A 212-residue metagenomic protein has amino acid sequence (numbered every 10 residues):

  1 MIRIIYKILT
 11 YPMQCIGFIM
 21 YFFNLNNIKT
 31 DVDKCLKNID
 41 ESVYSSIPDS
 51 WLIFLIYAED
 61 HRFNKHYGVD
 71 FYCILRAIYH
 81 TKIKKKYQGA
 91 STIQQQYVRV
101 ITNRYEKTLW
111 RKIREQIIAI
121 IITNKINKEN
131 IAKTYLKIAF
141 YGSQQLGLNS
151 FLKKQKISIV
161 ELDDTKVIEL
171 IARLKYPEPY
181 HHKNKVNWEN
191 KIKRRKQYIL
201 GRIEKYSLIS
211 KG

Functional and structural regions predicted by a protein language model:
M1-G212: Juxtamembrane regions of bacterial inner-membrane/periplasmic proteins, predominantly the peptidoglycan biogenesis
